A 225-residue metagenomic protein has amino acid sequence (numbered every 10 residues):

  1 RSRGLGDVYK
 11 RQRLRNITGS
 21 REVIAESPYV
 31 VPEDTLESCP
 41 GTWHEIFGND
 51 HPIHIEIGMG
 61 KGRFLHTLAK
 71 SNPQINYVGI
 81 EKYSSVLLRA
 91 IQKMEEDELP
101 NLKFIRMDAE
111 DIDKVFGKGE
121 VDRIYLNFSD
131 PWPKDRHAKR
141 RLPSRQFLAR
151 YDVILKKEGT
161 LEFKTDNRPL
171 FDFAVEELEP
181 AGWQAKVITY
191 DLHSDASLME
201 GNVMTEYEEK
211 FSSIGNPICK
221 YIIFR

Functional and structural regions predicted by a protein language model:
R1-Y9, N167: Single conserved hydrophobic/aromatic residue that forms the stacking wall/gate of nucleotide- or nucleobase-binding
D7-I53, R63-K70: S-adenosyl-L-methionine
P52-E110: SAM cofactor-binding core of SAM-dependent methyltransferases, primarily the Rossmann-like beta-alpha-beta module
V115-R123: A short acidic, Gly/Pro-enriched loop at the edge of an enzyme's catalytic core that lines a small-molecule cofactor
D122-R141: A short SAM/SAH-binding and catalytic strip from SAM-dependent methyltransferases
P143-K157: A short glycine-rich, Lys/Arg-flanked "PGG" loop and its adjoining helix->strand segment in the class I
E158-T165: Conserved beta-strand signature within the Rossmann-like core of class I S-adenosyl-L-methionine
E176, A181-R225: Class I S-adenosyl-L-methionine
